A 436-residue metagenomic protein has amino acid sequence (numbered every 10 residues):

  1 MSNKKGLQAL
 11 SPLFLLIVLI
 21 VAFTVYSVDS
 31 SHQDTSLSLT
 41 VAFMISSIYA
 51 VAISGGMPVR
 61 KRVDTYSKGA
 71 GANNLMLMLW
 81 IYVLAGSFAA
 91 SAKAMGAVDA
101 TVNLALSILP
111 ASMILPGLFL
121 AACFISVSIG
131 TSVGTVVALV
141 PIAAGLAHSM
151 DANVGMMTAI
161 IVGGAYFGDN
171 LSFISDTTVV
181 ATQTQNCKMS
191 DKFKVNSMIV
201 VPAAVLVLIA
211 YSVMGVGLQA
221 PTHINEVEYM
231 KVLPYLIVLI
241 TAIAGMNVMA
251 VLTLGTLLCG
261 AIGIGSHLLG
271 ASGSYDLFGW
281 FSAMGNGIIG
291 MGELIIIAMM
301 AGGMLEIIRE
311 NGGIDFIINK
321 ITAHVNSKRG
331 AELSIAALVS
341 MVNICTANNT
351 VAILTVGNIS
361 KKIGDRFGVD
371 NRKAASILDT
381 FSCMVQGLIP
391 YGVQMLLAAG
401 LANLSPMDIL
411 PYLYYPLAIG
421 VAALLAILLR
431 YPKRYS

Functional and structural regions predicted by a protein language model:
S2-K5, S27-V41, G69-N73, A105-P110 (+4 more regions): Interfacial loop-to-helix junctions that mark the boundaries of transmembrane helices in multi-pass membrane
Q8-V21, Q33-G55, M78-L84, P116 (+5 more regions): Hydrophobic mid-bilayer segments of alpha-helices in multi-pass membrane transport proteins, especially secondary
L39-M44, A52, V63-G96, S112 (+5 more regions): Core transmembrane alpha-helical segments of multi-pass membrane transporters/permeases
A72-M78, N103-L120, A147-M157, V201 (+5 more regions): Membrane-interfacial loop-to-helix junctions in multi-pass transporters
L79-A89, L109-I142, I321-I359, L378: Hydrophobic alpha-helical transmembrane segments of multi-pass integral membrane proteins, predominantly secondary
I81, S112-I125, D151-F167, G330-N343 (+2 more regions): Alpha-helical transmembrane segments of multi-pass membrane proteins
G134-L146, V162, F173-C187, T350-G364 (+1 more regions): Re-entrant/interfacial helical elements at transmembrane boundaries that shape and gate the permeation pathway
G163-Y166, N170-N225, M230, L388 (+1 more regions): Juxtamembrane and boundary regions of transmembrane helices in multi-pass small-molecule transporters and channels
